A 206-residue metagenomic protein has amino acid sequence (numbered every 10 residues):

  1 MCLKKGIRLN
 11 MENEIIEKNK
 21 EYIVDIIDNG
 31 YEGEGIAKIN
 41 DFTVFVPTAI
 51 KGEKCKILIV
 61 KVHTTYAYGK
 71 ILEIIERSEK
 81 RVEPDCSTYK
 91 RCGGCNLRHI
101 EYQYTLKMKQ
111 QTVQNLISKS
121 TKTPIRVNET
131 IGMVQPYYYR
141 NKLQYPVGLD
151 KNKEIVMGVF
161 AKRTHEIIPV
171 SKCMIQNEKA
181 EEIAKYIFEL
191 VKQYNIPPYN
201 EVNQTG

Functional and structural regions predicted by a protein language model:
C2-G206: Accessory RNA-recognition modules of RNA-modification enzymes
